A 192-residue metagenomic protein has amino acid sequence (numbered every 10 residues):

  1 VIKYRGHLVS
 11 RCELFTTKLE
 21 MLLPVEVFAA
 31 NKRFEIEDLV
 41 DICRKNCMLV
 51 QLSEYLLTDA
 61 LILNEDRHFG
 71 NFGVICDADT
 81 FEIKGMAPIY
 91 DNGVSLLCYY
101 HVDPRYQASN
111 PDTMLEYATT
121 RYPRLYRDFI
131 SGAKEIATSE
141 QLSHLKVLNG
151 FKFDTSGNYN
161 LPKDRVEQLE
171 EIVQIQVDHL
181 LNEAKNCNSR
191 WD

Functional and structural regions predicted by a protein language model:
V1-E54, L61-N64, F69, G73-D192: Anionic ligand-binding catalytic core segments
